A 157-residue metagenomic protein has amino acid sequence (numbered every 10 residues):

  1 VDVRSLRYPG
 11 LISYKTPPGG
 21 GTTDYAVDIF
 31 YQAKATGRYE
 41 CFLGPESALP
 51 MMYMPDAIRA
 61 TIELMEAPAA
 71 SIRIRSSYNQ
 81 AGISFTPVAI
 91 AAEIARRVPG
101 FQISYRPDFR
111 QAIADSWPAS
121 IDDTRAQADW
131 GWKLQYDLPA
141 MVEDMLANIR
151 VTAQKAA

Functional and structural regions predicted by a protein language model:
V1-A48, M54-D56: NAD(P)-dependent short-chain dehydrogenase/reductase
F42-G44, L49-A157: C-terminal substrate-binding subdomain of Rossmann-fold SDR/epimerase-dehydratase oxidoreductases
